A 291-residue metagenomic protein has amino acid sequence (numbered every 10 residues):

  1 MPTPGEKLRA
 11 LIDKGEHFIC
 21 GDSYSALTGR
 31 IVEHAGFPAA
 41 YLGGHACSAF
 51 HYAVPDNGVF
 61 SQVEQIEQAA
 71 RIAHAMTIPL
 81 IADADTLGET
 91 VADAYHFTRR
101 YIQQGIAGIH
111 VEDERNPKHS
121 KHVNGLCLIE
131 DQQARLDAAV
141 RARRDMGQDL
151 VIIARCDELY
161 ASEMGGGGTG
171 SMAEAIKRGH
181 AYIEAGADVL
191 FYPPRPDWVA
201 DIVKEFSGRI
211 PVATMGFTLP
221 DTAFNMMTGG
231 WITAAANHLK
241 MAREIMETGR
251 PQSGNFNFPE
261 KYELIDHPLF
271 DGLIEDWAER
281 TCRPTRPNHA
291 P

Functional and structural regions predicted by a protein language model:
P2-T222, M226-G229, A236, W277-P291: Alpha/beta enzyme core
N225-P291: Conserved alpha/beta catalytic core and glycan-binding cleft of carbohydrate-active enzymes
